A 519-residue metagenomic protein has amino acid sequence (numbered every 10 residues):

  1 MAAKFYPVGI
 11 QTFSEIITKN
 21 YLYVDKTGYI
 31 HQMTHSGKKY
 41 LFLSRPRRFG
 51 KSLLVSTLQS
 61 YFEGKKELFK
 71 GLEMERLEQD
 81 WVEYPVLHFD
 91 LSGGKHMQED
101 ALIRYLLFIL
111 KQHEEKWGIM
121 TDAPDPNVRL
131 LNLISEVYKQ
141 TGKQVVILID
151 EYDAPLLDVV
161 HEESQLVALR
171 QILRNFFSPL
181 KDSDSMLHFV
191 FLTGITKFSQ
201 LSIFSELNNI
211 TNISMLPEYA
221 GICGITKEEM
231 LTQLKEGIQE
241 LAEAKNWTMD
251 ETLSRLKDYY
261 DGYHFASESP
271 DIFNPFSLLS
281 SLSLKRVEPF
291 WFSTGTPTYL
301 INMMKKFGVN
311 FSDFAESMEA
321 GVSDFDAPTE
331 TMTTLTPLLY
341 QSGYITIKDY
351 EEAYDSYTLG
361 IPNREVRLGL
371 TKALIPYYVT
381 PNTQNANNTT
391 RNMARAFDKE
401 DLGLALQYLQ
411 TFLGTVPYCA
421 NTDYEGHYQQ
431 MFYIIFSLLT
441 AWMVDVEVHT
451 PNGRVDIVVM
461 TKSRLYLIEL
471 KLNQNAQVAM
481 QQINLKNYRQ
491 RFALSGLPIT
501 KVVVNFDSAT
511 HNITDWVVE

Functional and structural regions predicted by a protein language model:
M1-Y424, T440: Phosphate-binding site recognition
E136-T141, I435-K462: Active-site metal-binding core of divalent-cation-utilizing nuclease and nuclease-like domains
V146, R464-Y466, T500: Structural motif
V167-Q171, L472-R489: Mg2+/Mn2+-dependent nuclease catalytic core
F176-S183, P337-I345, Y433-S437, Q482-V502: Metal-dependent nuclease catalytic cores in nucleic-acid-processing enzymes, especially RNase H-like/related
F432, V455-L472, K486: Conserved catalytic cores of phosphodiester-cleaving nucleases, focusing on short active-site segments
R491, S495-E519: Domain-level recognition of nuclease-like catalytic cores that cleave nucleotide substrates
